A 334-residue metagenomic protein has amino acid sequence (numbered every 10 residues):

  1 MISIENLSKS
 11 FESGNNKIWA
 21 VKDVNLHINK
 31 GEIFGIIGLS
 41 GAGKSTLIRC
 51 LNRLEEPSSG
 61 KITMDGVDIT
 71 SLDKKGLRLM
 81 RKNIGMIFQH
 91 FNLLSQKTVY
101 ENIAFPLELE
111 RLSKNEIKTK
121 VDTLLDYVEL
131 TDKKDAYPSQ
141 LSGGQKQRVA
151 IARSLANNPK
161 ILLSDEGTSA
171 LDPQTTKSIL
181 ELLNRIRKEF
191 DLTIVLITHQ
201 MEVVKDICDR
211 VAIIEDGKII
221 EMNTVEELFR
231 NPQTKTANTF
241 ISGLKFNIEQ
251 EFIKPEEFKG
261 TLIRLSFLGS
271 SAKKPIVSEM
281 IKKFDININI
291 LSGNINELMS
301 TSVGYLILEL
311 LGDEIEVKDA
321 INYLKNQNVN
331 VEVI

Functional and structural regions predicted by a protein language model:
N52: Helix-to-loop junction immediately C-terminal to a conserved catalytic motif
G60-D68: Conserved ABC transporter NBD signature motif
V67-D68, A104, E108, N115-D132: Conserved ABC ATPase "signature" region
K97-A104: Short coil-to-helix segment of the ABC ATPase nucleotide-binding domain corresponding to the Q-loop/switch region
A136-S139, A156-N157: Conserved signature/switch motifs of ABC ATPase nucleotide-binding domains
V204-D206: A short, surface-exposed alpha-helical micro-motif characterized by mixed small hydrophobic and charged/polar residues
